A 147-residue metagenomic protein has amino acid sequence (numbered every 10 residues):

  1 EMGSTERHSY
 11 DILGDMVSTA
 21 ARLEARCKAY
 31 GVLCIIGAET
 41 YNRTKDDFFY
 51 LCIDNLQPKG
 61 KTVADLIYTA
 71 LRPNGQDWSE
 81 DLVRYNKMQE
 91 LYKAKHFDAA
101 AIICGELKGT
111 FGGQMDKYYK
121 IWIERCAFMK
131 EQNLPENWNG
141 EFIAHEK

Functional and structural regions predicted by a protein language model:
E1-E24: Catalytic-core segments of nucleotide cyclases and related cyclic-nucleotide turnover enzymes
G3, G14, G60, N139-E141: Glycine-centered flexibility motif
R7, A20, C27-A99, G105-E131 (+1 more regions): Cytosolic regulatory/linker segments at or just downstream of nucleotide-handling modules in signal-transduction
L134-K147: Intrinsically disordered, low-complexity, charge-biased linker/tail regions
